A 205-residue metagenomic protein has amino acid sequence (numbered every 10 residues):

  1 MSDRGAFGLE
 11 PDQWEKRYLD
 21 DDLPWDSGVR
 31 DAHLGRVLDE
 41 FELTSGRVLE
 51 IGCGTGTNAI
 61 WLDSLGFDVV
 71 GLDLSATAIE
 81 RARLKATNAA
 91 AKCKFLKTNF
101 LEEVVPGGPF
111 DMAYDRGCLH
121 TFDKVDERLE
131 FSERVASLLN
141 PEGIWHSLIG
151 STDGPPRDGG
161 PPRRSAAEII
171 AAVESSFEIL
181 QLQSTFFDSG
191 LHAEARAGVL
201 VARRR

Functional and structural regions predicted by a protein language model:
M1-I51, T55-P106, F122-R134, L138 (+1 more regions): Class I (Rossmann-like) S-adenosyl-L-methionine-dependent methyltransferase catalytic domain, capturing the SAM-binding
V105-A113: A short acidic, Gly/Pro-enriched loop at the edge of an enzyme's catalytic core that lines a small-molecule cofactor
D115-L119: A short beta-strand submotif of the Rossmann-like class I SAM-dependent methyltransferase core that lines
